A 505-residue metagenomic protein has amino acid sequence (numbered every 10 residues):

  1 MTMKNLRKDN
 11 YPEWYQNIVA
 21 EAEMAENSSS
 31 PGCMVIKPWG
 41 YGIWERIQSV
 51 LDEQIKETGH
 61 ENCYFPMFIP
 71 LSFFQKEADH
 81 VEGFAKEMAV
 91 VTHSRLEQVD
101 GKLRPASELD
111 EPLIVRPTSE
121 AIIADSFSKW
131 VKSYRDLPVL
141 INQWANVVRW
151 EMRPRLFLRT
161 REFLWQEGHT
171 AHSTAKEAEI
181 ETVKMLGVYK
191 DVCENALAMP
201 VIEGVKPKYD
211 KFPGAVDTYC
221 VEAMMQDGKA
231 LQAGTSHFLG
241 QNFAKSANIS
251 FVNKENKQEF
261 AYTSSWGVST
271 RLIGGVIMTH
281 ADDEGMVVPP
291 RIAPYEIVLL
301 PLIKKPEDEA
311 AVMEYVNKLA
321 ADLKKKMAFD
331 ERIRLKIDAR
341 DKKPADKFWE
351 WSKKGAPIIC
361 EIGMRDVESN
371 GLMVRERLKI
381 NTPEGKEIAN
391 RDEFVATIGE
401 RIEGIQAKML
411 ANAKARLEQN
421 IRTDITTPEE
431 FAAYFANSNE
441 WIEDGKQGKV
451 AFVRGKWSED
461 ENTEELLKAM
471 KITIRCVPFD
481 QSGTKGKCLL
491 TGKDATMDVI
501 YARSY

Functional and structural regions predicted by a protein language model:
M1-Y505: NTP/phosphate- and nucleic-acid-binding module
